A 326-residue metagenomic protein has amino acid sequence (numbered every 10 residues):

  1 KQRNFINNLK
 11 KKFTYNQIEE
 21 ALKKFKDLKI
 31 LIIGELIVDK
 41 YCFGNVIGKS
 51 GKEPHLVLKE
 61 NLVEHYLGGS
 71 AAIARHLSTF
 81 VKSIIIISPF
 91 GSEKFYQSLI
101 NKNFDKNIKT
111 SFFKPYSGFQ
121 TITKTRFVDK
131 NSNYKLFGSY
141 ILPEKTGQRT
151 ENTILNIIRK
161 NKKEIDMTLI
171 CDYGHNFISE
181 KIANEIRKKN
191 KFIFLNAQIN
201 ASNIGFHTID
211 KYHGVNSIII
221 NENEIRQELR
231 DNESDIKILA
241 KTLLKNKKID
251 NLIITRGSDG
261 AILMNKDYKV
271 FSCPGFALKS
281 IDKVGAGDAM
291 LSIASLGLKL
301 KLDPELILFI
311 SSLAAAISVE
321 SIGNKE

Functional and structural regions predicted by a protein language model:
I6-I47: Positively charged, low-complexity intrinsically disordered leader regions
N8, Q17-E19, D27-L28, G51 (+2 more regions): Substrate-binding N-lobe of the ribokinase-like
Q17, T146, N161-E164, C171 (+2 more regions): Conserved phosphate-binding/catalytic region of the ribokinase-like
K29, S83-I85, K109-T110, D166 (+2 more regions): Residues at the starts of beta-strands that form the adenosine-phosphate
L31-I33, G138-Y140, D166-L169, F194 (+2 more regions): Structural motif
G48-K59, K135, N221, F271-F276: Short glycine/proline- and charge-enriched loop/turn segments that cap or connect secondary-structure elements
F113-F119, K124-E164: Conserved phosphate-binding/catalytic loop of the ribokinase/pfkB sugar-kinase fold
V128, G214-N223: Non-cysteine beta-strand/loop elements that form the S-adenosyl-L-methionine
